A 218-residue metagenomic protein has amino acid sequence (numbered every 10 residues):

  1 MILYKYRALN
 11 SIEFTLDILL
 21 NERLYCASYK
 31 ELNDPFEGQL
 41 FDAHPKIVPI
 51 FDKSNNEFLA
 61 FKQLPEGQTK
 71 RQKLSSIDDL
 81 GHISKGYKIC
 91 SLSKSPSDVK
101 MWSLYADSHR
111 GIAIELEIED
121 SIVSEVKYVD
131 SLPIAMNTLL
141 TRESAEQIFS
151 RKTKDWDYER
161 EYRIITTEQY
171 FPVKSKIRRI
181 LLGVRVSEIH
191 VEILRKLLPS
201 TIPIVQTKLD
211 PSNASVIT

Functional and structural regions predicted by a protein language model:
M1-T218: Partner-binding and oligomerization surfaces adjacent to conserved cores of proteins that assemble macromolecular
